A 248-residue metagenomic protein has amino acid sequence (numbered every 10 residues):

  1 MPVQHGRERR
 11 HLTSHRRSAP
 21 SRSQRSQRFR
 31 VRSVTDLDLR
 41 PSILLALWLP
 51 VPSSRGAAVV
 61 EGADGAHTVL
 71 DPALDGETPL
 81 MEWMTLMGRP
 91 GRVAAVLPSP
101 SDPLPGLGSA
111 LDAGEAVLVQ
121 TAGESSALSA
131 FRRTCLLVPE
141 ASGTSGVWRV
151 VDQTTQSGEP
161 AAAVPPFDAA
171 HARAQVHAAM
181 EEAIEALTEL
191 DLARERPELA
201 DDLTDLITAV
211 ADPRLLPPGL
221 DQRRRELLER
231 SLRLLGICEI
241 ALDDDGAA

Functional and structural regions predicted by a protein language model:
M1-L12: Extreme N-terminal basic, low-complexity initiation segments that serve as generic localization/processing leaders
H5, R17, R22-A127: N-terminal intrinsically disordered, low-complexity regulatory tails that precede a folded domain
E8, S18, L199-D202: Terminal low-complexity, poorly structured segments
M84-M87, A183, L187, C238: Hydrophobic, Leu/Ile/Phe/Ala-enriched alpha-helical segments that form helix-helix packing faces
P90-A186: Internal, hydrophobic cores of structured domains that mediate oligomerization or house catalytic pockets within large
E189-A248: Alpha-helical oligomerization segments
